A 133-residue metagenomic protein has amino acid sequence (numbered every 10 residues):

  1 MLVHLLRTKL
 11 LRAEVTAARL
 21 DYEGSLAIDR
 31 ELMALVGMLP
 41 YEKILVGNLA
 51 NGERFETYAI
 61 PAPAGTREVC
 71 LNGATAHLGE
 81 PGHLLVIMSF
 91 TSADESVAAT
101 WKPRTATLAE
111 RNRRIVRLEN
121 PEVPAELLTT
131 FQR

Functional and structural regions predicted by a protein language model:
M1-D21, T129-R133: Short, low-complexity N-terminal leaders and the immediately following helix N-cap/first helix
L5, V15-T16, L20-A99, R111-N112: Compact, glycine-rich, soluble single-domain proteins
P63, S96-R133: Helix-rich terminal scaffold detector
